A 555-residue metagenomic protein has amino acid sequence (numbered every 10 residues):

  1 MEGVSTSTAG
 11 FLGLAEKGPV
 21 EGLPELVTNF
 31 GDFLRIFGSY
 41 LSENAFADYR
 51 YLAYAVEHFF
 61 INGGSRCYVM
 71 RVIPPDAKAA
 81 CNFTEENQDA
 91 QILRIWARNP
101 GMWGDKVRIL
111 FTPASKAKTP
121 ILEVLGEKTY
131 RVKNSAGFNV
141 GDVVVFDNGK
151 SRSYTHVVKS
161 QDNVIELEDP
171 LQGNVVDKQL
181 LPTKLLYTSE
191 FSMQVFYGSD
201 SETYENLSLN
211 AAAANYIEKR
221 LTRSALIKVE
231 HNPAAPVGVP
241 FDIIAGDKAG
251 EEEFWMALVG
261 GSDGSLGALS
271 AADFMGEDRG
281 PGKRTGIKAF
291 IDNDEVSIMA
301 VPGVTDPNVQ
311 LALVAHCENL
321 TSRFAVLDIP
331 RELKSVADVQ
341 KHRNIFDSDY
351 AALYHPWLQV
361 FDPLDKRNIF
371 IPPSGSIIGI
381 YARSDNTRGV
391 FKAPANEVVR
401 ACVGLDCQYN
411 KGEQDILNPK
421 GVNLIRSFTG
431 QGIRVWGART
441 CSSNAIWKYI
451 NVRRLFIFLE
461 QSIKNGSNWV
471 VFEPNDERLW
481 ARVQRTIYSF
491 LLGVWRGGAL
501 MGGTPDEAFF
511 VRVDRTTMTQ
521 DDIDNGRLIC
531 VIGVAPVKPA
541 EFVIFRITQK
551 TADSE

Functional and structural regions predicted by a protein language model:
M1-P100, V145-S151, F196-D200, R279-E555: Structured, hydrophobic secondary-structure cores that serve as assembly/anchoring elements
A80-A97, M102-N174: Autoprocessing Asn-cyclization modules and mimics
D89-Q91, A136-V140, K184-S192, L528: A short, compositionally biased
A117-P120, N210-I217, A552-E555: Short, cationic low-complexity segments
V124-E127, P170-Q172, E218-G246: Short, surface-exposed secondary-structure junctions/capping segments
G141-V143, A268-D273, L320: Bergerat-fold GHKL/Histidine-kinase-like ATPase
N148-R223, H231-N232: Small/polar beta-strand repeat architecture
N232-K283: Long, low-complexity, polar/charged, intrinsically disordered or flexibly structured peripheral segments
